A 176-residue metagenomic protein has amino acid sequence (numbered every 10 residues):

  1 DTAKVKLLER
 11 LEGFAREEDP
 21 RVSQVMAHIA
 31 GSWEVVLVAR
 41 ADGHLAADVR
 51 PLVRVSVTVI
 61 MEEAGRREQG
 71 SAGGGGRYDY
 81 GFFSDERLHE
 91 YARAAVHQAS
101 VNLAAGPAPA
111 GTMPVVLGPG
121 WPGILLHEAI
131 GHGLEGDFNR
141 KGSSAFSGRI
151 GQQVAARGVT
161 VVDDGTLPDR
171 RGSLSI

Functional and structural regions predicted by a protein language model:
D1-L174: Active-site bordering "gate/hinge" segments that shape substrate access to catalytic or cofactor-binding pockets
